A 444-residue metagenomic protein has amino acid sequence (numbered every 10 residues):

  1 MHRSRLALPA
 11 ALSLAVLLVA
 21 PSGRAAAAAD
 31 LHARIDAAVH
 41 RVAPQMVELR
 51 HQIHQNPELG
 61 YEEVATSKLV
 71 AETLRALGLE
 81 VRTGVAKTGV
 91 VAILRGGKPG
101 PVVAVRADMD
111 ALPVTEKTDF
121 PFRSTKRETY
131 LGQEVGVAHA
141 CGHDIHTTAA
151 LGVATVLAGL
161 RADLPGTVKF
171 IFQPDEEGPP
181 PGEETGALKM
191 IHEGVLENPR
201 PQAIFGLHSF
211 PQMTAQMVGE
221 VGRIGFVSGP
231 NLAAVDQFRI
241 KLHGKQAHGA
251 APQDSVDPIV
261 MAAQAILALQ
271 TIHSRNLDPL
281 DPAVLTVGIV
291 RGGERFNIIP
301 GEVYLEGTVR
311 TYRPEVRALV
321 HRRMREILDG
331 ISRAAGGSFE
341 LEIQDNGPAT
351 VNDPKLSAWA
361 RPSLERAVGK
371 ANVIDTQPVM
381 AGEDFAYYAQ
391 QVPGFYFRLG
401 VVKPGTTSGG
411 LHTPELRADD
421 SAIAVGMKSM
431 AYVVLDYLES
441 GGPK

Functional and structural regions predicted by a protein language model:
M1-S4: N-terminal secretory signal peptides that target proteins for export/translocation
P9-P21: Bacterial N-terminal signal peptides
P21-A27: Sec/Tat signal peptide C-region and signal peptidase I cleavage site
A28-A29, A76, A263-K444: Metal-dependent amide/peptide-bond hydrolase catalytic core, centered on the "pita-bread" metallohydrolase fold
A29-A138, T148-G166: Acidic/His- and Gly-rich active-site-bordering loop/insert found across diverse amide/peptide-bond hydrolases
I53, A92, V105, H143 (+8 more regions): Divalent metal-coordination and catalytic microenvironments
R127-A138, D144-I145, V156-L157, A162-I289 (+1 more regions): Histidine/acidic-residue-rich, glycine-tolerant segments that coordinate divalent metal ions
